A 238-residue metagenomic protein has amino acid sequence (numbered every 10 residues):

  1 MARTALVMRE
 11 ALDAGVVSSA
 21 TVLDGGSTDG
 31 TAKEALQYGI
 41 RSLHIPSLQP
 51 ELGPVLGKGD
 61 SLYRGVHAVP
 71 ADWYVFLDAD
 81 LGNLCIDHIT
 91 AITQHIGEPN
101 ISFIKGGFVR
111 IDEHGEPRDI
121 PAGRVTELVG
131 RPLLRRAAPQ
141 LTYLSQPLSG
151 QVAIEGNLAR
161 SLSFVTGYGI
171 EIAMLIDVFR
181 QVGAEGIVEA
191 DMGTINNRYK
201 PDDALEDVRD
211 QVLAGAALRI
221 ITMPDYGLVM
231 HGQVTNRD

Functional and structural regions predicted by a protein language model:
M1-A138, A153-Y168, I172-D238: Structured catalytic core of nucleotide-sugar glycosyltransferases
T142-I154: A conserved mid-domain beta-alpha-beta active-site/ligand-binding segment of alpha/beta enzyme cores
